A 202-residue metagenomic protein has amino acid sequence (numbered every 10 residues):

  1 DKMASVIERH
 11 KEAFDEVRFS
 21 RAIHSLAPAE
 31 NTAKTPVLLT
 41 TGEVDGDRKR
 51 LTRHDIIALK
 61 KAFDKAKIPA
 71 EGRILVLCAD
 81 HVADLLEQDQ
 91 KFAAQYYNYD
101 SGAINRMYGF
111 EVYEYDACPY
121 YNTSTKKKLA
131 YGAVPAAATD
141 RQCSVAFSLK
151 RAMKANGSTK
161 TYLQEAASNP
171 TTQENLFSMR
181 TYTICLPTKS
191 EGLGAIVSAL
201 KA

Functional and structural regions predicted by a protein language model:
D1-A66, V197-A202: Alpha-helical scaffold segments that mediate packing/assembly in large oligomeric complexes
D1-K2, K60-L86: Structured, hydrophobic secondary-structure cores that serve as assembly/anchoring elements
R18, A22, K34, I68-E71 (+2 more regions): Residue-level signal for secondary-structure boundary elements
P28, D80-D84, A117-Y121: Short, catalytically relevant binding-site loops at active-site mouths
V44-R53, Q88-A202: Sequence/fold signature of self-assembling virion shell proteins
